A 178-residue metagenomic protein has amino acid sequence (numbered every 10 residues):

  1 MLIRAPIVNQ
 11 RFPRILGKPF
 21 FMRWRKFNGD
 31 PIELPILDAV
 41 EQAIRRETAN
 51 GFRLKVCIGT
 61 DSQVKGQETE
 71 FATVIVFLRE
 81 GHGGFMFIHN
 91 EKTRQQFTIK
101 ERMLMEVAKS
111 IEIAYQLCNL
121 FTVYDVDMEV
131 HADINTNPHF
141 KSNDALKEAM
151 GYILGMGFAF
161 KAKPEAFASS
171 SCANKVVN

Functional and structural regions predicted by a protein language model:
M1, R11-P13, G17-P19: N-terminal amphipathic/hydrophobic targeting modules at extreme N-termini, encompassing cleavable Sec/SRP-type signal
G17-V56: Basic, amphipathic N-terminal segments that precede the first structured/catalytic domain
F20-N28, H139-F140, L154-G155, N178: N-terminal targeting/trafficking signals and adjacent low-complexity tails
I58-G59, Q63-M86: Acidic, metal-ligating active-site segments
E70, F160-K161, E165-N178: C-terminal edge-of-domain segments
T93-T122: Acidic helix/loop or adjacent segment enriched in Glu/Asp that either coordinates divalent metal
D125-T136: Short glycine-rich, basic-tinged beta-strand/loop micro-motifs
N135-A166: Short, low-complexity, polybasic intrinsically disordered segments
